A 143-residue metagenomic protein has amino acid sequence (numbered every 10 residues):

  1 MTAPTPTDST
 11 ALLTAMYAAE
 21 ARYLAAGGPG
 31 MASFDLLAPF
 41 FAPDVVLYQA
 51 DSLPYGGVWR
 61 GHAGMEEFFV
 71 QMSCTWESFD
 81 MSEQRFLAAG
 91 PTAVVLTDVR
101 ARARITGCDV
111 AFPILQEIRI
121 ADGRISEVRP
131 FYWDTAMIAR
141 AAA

Functional and structural regions predicted by a protein language model:
M1-P43: Short, low-complexity N-terminal intrinsically disordered segments enriched in polar/charged residues
T2-D8, V70-A143: A beta-strand edge to alpha-helix "cap/lid" segment located at domain peripheries
A19-Y23, Y48, R102: Alpha-helix C-capping/helix-to-loop hinge sites
G27, L53-P54, V58, R104 (+1 more regions): Generic detector of intrinsically disordered, low-complexity, polar/charged segments
S33-P91: A solvent-exposed, acidic/Ser-Thr-rich amphipathic alpha-helical stretch
